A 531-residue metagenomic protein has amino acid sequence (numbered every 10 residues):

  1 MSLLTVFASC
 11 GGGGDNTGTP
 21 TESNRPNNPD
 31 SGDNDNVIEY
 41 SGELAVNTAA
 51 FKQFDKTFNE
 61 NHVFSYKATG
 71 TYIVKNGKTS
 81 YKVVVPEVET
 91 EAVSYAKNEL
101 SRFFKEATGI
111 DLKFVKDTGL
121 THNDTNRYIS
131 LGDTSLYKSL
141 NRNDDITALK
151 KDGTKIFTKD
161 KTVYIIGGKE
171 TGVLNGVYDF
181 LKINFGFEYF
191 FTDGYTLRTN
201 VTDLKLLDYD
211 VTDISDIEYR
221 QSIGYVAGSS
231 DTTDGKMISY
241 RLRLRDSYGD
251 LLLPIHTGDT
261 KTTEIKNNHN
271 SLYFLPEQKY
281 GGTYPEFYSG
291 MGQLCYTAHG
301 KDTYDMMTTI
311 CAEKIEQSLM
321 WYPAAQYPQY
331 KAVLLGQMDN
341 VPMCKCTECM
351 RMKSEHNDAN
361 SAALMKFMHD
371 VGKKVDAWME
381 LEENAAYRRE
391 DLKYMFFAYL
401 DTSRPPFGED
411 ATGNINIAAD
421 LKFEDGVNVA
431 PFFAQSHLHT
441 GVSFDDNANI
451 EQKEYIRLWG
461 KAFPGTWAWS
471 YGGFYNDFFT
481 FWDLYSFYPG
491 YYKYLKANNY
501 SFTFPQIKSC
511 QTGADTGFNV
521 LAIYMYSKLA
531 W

Functional and structural regions predicted by a protein language model:
V6-S9: C-terminal motif of bacterial Sec signal peptides marking the signal peptidase cleavage site
G11-G14: Bacterial signal peptide processing site
R25-K155, T199-D210: Acidic, contiguous N-terminal accessory segments
K75-G77, T121-N123, L149, I156-K159 (+3 more regions): Extracellular/periplasmic catalytic domains that process cell-envelope and extracellular macromolecules
T79-S80, V88-E91, Y95-E99, F103 (+5 more regions): Feature activates predominantly on carbohydrate-active enzymes
K82-V84, I129-S130, V163-I166, I223-G224 (+5 more regions): Structural recognition of the beta-strand scaffold that forms the well-ordered cores of secreted hydrolase catalytic
G109-G119, T192-D193, E383-D391: Surface-exposed patches in mature extracellular/periplasmic domains of secreted proteins
S354-D358, M365-W531: Substrate-binding groove of N-acetylhexosamine-processing glycoside hydrolases
